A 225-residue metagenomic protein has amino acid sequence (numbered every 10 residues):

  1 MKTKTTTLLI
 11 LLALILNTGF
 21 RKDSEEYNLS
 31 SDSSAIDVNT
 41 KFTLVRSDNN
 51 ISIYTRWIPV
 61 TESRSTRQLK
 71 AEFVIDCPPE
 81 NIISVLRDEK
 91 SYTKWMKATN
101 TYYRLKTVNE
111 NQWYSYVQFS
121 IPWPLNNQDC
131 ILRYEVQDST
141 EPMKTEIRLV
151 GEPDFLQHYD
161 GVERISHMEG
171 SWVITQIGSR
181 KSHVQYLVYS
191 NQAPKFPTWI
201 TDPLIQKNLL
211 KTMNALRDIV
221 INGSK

Functional and structural regions predicted by a protein language model:
M1-L29: Bacterial Sec-dependent N-terminal signal peptides
D23-K225: Eukaryotic helix-grip
